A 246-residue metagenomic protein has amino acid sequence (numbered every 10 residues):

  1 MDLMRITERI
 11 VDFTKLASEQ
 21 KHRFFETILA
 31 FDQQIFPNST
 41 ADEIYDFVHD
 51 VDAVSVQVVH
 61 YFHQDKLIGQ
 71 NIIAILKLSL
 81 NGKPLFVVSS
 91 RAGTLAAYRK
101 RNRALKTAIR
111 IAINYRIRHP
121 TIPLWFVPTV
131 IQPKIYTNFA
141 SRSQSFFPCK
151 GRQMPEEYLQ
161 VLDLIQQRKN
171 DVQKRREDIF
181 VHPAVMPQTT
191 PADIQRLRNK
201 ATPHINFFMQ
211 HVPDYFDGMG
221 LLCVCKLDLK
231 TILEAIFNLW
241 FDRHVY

Functional and structural regions predicted by a protein language model:
M1-F25, L29, Q33-I35, Y45-V56 (+2 more regions): Terminal substrate-recognition subdomain of acyl/acetyltransferases
S39-D42: Charged, amphipathic alpha-helical segments
V56, H60, D65-K77, V88: Conserved beta-strand in the GNAT
I73-L76, A92-T94, T129-Q132: An acidic- and aromatic-residue-enriched active-site/binding cleft used to recognize and process polar
L78-P84: A short, polar/charged loop-to-alpha-helix boundary motif
L85-V88, W125: Structural motif
S90-K100: A short, internal acetyl-CoA/4′-phosphopantetheine-binding micro-motif in the GNAT/acyltransferase core
R99-N114: Conserved acetyl-CoA-binding loop-helix of GNAT-fold acetyltransferases
